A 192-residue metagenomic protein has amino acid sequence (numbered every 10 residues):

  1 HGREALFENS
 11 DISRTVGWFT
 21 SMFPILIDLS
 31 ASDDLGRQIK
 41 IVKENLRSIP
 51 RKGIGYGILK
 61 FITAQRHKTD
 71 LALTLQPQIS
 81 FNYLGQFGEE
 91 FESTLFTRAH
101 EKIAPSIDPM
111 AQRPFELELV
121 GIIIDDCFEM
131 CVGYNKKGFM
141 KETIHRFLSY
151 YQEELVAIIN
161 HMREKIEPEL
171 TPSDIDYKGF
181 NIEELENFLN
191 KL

Functional and structural regions predicted by a protein language model:
H1, F19, D28-K40, Y56-G57 (+1 more regions): Extended, hydrophobic beta-loop-alpha segments that form or line the acyl/peptidyl-thioester binding and transfer paths
H1-P105, K136-M140, E164, E184-L192: His-Asp-centered acyl/peptidyl-transfer active-site segments
L170-L192: Flexible, low-complexity inter-domain linkers and amphipathic docking helices that mediate domain-domain
